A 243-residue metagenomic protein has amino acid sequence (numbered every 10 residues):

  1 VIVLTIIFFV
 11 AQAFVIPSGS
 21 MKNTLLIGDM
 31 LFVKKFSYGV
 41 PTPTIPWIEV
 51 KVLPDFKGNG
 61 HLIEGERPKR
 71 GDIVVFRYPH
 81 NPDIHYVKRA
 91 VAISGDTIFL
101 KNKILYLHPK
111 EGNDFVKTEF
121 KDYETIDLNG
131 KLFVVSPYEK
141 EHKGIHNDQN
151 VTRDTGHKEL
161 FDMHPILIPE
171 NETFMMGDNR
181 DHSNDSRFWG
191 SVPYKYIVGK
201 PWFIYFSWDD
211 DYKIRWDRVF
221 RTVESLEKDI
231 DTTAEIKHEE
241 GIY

Functional and structural regions predicted by a protein language model:
V1-V10: Hydrophobic membrane-insertion alpha-helices, especially the h-region of bacterial N-terminal signal peptides
L4, N23, G39: Histidine-centered copper-binding motifs that mark active-site loops of extracellular/periplasmic copper enzymes
A11-D29: Alpha-helical transmembrane signal-anchor/signal-peptide segments
I27-Y243: Soluble "head" domains of membrane/secretory-pathway proteins
